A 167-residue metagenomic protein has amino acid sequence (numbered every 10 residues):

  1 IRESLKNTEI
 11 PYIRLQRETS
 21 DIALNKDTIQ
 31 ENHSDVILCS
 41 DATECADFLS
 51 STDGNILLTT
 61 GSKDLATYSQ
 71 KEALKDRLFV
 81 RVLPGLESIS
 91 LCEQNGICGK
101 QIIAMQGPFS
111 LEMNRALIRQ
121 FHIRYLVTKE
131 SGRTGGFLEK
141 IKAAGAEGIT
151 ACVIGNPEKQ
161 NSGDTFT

Functional and structural regions predicted by a protein language model:
I1-D47: Glycine/small-residue-rich loop that forms an oxyanion/phosphate-binding "nest" at active or ligand-binding sites
I1-L15, L111-G145: Phosphate-bearing ligand-interacting subdomains that bind or position ATP/ADP/UDP/GDP/NAD(P) or nucleotide-linked
R14-Q16, R81, V153-G155: Generic beta-sheet signal
R17-I22, S131, N156-K159: Short, ordered loop/turn segments at secondary-structure junctions
H33-L38, Q101-G107, E130: Short, flexible loop segments at the rims of nucleotide/cofactor-binding pockets, characterized by
S34-S51, T60-D64, F109-L111: Active-site glycine-rich loop that binds ribose-phosphate moieties when present
G54-I102: Anionic-ligand binding region
G85-S88, T150-G163: Short, flexible loop segments at boundaries between secondary-structure elements
